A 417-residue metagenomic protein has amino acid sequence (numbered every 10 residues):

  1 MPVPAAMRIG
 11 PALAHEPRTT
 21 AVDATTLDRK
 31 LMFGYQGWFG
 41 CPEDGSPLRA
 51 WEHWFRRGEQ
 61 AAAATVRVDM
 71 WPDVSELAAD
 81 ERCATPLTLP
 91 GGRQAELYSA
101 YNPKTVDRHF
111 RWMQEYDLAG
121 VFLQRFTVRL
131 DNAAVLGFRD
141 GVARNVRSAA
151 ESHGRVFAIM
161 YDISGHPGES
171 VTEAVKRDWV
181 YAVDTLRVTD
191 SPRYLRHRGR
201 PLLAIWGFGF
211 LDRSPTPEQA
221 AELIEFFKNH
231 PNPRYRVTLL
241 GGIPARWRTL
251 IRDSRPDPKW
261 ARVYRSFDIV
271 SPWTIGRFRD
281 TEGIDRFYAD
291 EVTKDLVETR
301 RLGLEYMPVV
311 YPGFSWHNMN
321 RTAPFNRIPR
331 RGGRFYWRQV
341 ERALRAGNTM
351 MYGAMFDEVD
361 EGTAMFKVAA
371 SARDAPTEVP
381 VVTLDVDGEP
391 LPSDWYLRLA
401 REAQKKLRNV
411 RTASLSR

Functional and structural regions predicted by a protein language model:
M1-P11: N-terminal export signals
G10-R417: Glycan-processing catalytic domains of CAZymes
